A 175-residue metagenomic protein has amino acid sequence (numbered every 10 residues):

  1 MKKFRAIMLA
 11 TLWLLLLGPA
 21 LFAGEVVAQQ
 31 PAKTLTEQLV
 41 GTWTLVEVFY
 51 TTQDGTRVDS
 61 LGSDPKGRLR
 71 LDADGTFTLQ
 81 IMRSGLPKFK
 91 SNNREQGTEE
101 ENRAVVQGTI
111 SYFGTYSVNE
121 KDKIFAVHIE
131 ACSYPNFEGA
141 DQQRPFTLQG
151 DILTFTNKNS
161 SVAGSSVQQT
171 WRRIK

Functional and structural regions predicted by a protein language model:
M1-L14: Bacterial N-terminal signal peptides that target proteins for export
G18-K175: Lipid interaction determinants
